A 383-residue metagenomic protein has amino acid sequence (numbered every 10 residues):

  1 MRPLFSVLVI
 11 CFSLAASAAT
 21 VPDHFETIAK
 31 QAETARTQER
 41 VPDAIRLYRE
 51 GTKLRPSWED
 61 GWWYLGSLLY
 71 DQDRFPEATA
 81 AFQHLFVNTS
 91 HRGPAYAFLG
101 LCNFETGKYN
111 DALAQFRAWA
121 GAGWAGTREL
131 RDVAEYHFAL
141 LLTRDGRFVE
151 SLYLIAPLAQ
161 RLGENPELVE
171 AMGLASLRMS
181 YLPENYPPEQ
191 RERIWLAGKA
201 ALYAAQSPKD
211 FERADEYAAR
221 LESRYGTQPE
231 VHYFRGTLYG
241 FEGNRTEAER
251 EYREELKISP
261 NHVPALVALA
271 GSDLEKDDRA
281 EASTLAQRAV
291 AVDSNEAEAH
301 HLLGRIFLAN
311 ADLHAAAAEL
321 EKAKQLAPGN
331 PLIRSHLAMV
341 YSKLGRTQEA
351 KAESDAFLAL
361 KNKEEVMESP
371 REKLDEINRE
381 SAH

Functional and structural regions predicted by a protein language model:
H24-E50, L54, I194-R220, R224 (+2 more regions): Alpha-helical segment of the N-proximal tetratricopeptide repeat
F25, E59-D60, G93-P94, T127-R128 (+8 more regions): Helix-start (N-cap) detector for alpha-helical repeat units in TPR-like alpha-solenoids, especially tetratricopeptide
T37-R46, D71-H84, T106-A118, D145-Y153 (+6 more regions): Structural signature of tandem alpha-helical TPR/SEL1-like repeats, specifically the intra-repeat loop/turn
L54, V87-T89, A122-G126, R161 (+5 more regions): Structural marker of alpha-solenoid helical repeat scaffolds
Y64, F98, V133, H137 (+6 more regions): Canonical tetratricopeptide repeat
W119-A122, Y136-T143, F148-P166, G173 (+2 more regions): TPR/TPR-like (Sel1-like) alpha-helical repeat modules
E167-L174, L182-A201, S342-H383: Terminal, low-structured helical/coil segments at or just beyond the last alpha-helical repeat
